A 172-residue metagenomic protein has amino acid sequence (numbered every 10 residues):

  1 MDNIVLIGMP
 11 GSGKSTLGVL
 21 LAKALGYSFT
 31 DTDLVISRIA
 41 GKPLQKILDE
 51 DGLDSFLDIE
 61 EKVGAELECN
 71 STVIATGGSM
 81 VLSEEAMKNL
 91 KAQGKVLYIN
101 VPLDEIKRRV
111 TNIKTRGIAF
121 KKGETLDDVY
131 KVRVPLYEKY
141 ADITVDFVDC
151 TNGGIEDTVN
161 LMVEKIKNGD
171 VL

Functional and structural regions predicted by a protein language model:
L6: Hydrophobic anchor at the beta1->P-loop junction of P-loop NTPases
M9: P-loop (Walker A) phosphate-binding loop of NTP-binding proteins
S12: ATP-binding Walker
S15: Walker A/P-loop
L20, A24, V134-L172: NTP-dependent small-molecule kinase module
K23-L34: Post-Walker A helix-loop "phosphate-sensing" segment adjacent to the P-loop in P-loop NTPases
T32-M80, E84-K88, D127: ATP-dependent small-molecule kinase phosphotransfer cores that center on conserved nucleotide phosphate-binding segments
Q93-P135: A glycine- and Lys/Arg-enriched "phosphate-lid" helix/loop adjacent to the NTP-binding pocket of small-molecule kinases
